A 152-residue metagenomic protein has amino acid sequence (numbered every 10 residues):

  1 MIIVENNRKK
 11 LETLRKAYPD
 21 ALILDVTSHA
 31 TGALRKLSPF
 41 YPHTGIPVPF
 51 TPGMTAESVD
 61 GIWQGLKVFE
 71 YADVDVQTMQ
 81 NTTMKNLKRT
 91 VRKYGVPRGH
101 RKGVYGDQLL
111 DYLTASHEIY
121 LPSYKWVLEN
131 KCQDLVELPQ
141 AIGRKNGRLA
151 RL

Functional and structural regions predicted by a protein language model:
M1-L152: Charged, low-complexity intrinsically disordered segments
